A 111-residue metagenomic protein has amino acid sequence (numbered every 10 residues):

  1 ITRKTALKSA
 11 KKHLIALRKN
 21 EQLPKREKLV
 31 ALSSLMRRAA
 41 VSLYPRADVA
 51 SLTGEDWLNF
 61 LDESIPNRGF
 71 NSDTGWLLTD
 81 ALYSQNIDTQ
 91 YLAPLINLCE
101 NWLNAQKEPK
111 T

Functional and structural regions predicted by a protein language model:
I1-L23, E108-T111: Hydrophobic, helix-length membrane anchors
K25-E27: Internal catalytic-core helix/loop-beta-alpha segment that presents or stabilizes conserved functional determinants
L29-T111: Membrane-proximal, non-transmembrane interaction modules that couple membrane proteins to downstream assemblies
